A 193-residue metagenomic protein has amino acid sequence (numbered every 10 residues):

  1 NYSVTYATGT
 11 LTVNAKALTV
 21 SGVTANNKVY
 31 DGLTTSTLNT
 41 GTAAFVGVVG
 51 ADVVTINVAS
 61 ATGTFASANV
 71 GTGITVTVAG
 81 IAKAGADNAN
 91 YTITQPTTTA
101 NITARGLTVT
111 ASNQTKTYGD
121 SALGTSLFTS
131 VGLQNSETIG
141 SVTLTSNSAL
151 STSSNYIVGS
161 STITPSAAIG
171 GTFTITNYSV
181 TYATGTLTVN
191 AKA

Functional and structural regions predicted by a protein language model:
N1-A193: Short loop/turn motifs that initiate or flank beta-strands
